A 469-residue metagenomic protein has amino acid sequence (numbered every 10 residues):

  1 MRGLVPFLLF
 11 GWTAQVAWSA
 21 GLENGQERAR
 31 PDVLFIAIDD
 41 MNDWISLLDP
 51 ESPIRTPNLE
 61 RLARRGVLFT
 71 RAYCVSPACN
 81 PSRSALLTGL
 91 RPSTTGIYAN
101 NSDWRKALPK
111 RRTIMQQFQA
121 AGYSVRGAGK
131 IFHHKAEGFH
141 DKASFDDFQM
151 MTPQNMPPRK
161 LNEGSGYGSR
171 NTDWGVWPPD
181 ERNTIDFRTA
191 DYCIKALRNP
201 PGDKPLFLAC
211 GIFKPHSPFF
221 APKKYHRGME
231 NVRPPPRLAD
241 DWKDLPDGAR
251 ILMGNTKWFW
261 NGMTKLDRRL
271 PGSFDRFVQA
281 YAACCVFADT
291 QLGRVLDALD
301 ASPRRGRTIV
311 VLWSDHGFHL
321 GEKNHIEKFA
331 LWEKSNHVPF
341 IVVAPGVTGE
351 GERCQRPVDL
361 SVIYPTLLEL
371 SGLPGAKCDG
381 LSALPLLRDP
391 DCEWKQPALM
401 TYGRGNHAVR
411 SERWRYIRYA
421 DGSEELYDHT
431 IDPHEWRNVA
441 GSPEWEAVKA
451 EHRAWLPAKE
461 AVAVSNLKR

Functional and structural regions predicted by a protein language model:
L4-V16: Bacterial N-terminal signal peptides
W12, W18-Y419, S423-E424, P433-P457 (+2 more regions): Formylglycine-dependent sulfatase
L426-D428: N-terminal juxtamembrane cytosolic/stromal segments of multi-pass membrane proteins
